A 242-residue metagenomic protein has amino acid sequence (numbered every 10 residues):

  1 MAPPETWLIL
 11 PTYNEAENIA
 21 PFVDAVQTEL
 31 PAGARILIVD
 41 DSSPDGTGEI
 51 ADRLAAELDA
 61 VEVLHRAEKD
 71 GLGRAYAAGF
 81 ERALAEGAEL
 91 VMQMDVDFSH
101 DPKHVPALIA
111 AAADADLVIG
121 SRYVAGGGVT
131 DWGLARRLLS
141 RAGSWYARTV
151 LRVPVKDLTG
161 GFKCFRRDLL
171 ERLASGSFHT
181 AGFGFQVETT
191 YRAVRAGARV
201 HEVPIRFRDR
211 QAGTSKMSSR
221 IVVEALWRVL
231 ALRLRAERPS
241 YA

Functional and structural regions predicted by a protein language model:
M1-P3, R152-V153, S175-A242: Hydrophobic helical membrane-anchoring modules
E5-W7, R35, E188: Cell-envelope/extracellular polymer assembly enzymes that use nucleotide-activated donors
E15-E29: Short, well-formed alpha-helical segments that are part of the catalytic scaffolds of diverse glycosyltransferases
E15-I19, S43, D101: Donor nucleotide-sugar binding loop of glycosyltransferases
G33-S43, L64-H65: Short beta-strand/loop segment that forms part of the nucleotide-sugar
D40-E49, F98: A conserved acidic beta->alpha catalytic loop
R66-A85, L90, P102-F183, R210-A225: Acceptor/aglycone-binding surface of glycosyltransferases and processive sugar-polymer synthases
